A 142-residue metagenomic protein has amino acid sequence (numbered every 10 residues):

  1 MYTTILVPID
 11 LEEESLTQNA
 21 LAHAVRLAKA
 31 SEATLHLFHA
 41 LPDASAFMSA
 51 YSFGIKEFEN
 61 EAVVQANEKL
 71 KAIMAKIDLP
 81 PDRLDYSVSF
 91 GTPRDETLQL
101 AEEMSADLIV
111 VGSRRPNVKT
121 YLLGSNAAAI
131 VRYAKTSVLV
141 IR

Functional and structural regions predicted by a protein language model:
T3-Y51: Small/aliphatic-rich secondary-structure junction motif
I9, G112-R114, R142: Short secondary-structure boundary segments
H36-F38, D85-S89, L139: General small-molecule cofactor/ligand-binding pocket signal
F53-K56, M104, A127-A129: Short, hinge-like loop/turn segments at secondary-structure boundaries
I55-E68: A short acidic, glycine-rich active-site loop that binds or catalyzes chemistry on phosphate/adenosine moieties
A75-I109, P116: Structural beta-alpha unit
V111-R132: Glycine-rich, Arg-bearing micro-motifs that act as flexible, cationic patches
